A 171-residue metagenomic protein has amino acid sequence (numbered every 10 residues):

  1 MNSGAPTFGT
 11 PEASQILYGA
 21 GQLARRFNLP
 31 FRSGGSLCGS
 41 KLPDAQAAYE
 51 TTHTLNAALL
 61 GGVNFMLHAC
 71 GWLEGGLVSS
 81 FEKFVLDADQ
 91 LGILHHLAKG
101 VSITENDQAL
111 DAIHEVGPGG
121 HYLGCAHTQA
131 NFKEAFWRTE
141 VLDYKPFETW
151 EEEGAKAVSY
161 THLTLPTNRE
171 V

Functional and structural regions predicted by a protein language model:
N2-G9, A13-C38, L42-T51, L60-G61: A conserved active-site cap/scaffold subdomain adjacent to cofactor or substrate pockets
T10, L123-A126, L165: Polar helix-capping/helix-linker motif
A20, T54, T161: Aromatic/hydrophobic pocket-lining residues that form π-stacking "cages" and hydrophobic walls in ligand
F31, S40-F136: C-terminal catalytic subdomain
W150-G154, L163: Glycine-rich phosphate/diphosphate-binding loops and the adjacent beta-loop-alpha structural elements that coordinate
T161-T167: Conserved small/polar residues in nucleotide/adenosyl-binding loops
